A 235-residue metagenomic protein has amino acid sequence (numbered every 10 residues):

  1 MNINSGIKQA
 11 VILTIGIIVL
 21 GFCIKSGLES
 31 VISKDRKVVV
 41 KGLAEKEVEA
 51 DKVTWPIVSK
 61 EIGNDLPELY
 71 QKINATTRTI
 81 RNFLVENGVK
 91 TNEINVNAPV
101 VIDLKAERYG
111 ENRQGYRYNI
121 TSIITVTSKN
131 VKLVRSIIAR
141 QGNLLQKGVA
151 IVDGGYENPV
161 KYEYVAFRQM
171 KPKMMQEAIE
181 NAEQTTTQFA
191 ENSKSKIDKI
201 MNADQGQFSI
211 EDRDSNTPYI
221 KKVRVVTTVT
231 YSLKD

Functional and structural regions predicted by a protein language model:
N2-A10, G16-I17, G21-D235: Short, charged, surface-exposed interaction patches
